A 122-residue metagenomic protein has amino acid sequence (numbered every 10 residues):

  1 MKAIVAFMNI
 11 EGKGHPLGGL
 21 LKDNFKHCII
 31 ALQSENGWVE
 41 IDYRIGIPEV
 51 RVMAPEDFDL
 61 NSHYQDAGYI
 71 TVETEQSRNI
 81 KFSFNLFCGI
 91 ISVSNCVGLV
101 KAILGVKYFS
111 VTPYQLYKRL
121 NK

Functional and structural regions predicted by a protein language model:
M1-K122: Cysteine-nucleophile amide-bond enzymes
